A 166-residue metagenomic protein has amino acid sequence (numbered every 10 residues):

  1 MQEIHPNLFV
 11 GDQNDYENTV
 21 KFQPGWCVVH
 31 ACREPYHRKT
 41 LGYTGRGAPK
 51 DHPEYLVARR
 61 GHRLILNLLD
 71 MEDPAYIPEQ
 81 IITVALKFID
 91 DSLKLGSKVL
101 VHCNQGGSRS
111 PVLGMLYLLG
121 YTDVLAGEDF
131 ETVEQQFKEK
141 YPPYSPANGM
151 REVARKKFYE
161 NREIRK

Functional and structural regions predicted by a protein language model:
Q2-K98, L119-K156: Cysteine-based protein phosphatase catalytic domain of the PTP/DSP
G96-M115: A phosphate-binding catalytic loop at a beta-strand-loop-alpha-helix junction that coordinates phosphoryl groups
F158-K166: C-terminal domain-closing interface element
